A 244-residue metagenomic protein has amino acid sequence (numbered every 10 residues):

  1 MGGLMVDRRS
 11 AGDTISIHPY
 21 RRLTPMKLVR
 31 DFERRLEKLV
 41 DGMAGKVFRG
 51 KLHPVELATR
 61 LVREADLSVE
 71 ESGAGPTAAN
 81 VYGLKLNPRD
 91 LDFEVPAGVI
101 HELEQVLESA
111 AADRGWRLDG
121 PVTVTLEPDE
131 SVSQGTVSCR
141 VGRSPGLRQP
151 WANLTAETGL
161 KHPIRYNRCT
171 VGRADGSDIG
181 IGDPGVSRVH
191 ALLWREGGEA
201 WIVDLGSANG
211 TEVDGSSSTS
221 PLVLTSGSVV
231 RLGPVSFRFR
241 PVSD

Functional and structural regions predicted by a protein language model:
M1-G2, S109: Intrinsically disordered, low-complexity regions enriched in Ser/Pro/Gly/Gln/His and often acidic
G2-P25: Short, Lys/Arg-enriched N-terminal segments with co-localized hydrophobic residues within the first ~10-30 amino acids
R9-S10, P19, E127, I179 (+2 more regions): Residue-level recognition of conserved structural "scaffold" positions that shape functional pockets and channels
I17-L28, R34-P184, W194, D244: Intrinsically disordered, low-complexity acidic Ser/Thr-rich regulatory segments
V132, G210, R238: Surface-exposed, flexible loop/turn segments at secondary-structure boundaries
K161-P234: Forkhead-associated
S236-D244: Edge beta-strands of extracellular beta-sandwich domains
